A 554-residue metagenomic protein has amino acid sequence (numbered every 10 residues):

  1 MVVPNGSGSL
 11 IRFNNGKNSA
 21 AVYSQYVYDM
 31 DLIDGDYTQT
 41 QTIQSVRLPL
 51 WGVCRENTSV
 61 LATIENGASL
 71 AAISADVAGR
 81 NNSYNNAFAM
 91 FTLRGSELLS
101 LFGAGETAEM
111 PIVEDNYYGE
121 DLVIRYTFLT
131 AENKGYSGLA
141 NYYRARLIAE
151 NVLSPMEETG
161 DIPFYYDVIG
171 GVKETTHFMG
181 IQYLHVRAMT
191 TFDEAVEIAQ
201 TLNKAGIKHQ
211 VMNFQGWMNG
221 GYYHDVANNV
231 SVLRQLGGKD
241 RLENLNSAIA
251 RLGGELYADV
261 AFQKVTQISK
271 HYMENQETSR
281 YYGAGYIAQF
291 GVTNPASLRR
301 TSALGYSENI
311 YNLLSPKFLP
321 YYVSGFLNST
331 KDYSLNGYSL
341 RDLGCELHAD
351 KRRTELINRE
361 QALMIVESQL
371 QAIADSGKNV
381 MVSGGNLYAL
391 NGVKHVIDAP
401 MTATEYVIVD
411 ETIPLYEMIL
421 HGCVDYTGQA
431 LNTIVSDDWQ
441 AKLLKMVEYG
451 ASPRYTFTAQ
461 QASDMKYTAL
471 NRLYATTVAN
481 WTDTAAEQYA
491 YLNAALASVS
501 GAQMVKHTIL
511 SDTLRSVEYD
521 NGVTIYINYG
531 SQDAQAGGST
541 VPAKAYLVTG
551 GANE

Functional and structural regions predicted by a protein language model:
M1-M156, D438, G537-G538: N-terminal accessory beta-strand-rich subdomains and adjacent acidic, glycine-rich linkers that precede catalytic cores
L10, P163-Y165, V523: A residue-level signal for beta-strand positions that form part of recognition/binding surfaces within mature
T40, W51-M90, S96, N116-L122 (+3 more regions): Active-site-proximal substrate-binding groove within the catalytic cores of carbohydrate-active enzymes
T127-G171, T175-V211, L470-G501, H507-I509: Terminal accessory/anchoring regions of large secretory-pathway or extracellular enzymes
N133, K173, N219, T524 (+1 more regions): Generic "edge-of-domain/loop-turn" microfeature
K134-S137, D193, D240-N244, M364 (+2 more regions): Generic alpha-helical secondary structure signal
D161-S247, R251-Y321, C345-A349: Aromatic-lined carbohydrate-binding/catalytic grooves of carbohydrate-active enzymes
